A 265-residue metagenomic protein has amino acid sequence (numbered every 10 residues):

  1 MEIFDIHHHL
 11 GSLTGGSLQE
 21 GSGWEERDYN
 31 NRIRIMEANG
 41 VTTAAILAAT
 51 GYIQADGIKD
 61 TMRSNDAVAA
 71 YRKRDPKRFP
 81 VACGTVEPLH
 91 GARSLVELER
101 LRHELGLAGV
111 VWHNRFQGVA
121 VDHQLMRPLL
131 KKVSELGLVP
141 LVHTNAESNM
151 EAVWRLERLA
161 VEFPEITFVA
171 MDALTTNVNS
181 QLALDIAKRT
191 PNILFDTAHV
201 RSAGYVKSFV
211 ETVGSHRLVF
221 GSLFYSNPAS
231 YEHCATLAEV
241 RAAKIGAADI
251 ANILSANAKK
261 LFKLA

Functional and structural regions predicted by a protein language model:
M1-L10, G15-T43, S215-R217, P228-A265: Mid-to-C-terminal alpha-helical segments outside catalytic/metal-binding sites
H7, M36, A44, V68 (+8 more regions): Divalent metal-coordination and catalytic microenvironments
H8-H9, N30-D56, F79-T85, A108-W112 (+1 more regions): Divalent metal-dependent hydrolysis catalytic cores, especially in the metallo-beta-lactamase
H9, A49-T50, T85-L89, W112-Q117 (+4 more regions): Active-site beta-loop-alpha junctions enriched in small/polar residues
S17-W24, Y52-M62: Short, flexible/disordered intra-domain loops and linkers
N31-I35, S64-R72, E97-L101, L125-L129 (+4 more regions): A general structural detector for well-ordered alpha-helical segments in enzyme core domains, enriched
I58-L141, E147, R189, I193: Active-site gating/metal-coordination segments in enzymes
L105-G109, V119-V219: Catalytic pocket-lining loop regions of alpha/beta-barrel enzymes, especially the amidohydrolase/enolase/GH5 lineages
